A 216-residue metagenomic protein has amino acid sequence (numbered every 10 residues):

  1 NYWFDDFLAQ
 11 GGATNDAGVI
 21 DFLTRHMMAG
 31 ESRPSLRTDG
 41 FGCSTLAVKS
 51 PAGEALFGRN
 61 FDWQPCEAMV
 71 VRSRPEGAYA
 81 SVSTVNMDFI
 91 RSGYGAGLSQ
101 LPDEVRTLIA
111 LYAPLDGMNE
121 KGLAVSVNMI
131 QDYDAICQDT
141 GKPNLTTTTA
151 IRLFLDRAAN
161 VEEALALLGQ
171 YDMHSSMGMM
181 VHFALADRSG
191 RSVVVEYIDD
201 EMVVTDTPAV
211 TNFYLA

Functional and structural regions predicted by a protein language model:
N1-E162, M173-H174: N-terminal mature-domain region immediately after signal-peptide cleavage in secreted/organellar precursors
P51-A52, L155-G178, A186-R191, E201: Secondary-structure boundary elements
V71-S73, D134, T140-G141, Q170-Y171 (+4 more regions): Generic preference for flexible, low-structure residues
G178-A216: Extended amphipathic alpha-helical segments with heptad-repeat/coiled-coil character used for oligomerization, fusion
